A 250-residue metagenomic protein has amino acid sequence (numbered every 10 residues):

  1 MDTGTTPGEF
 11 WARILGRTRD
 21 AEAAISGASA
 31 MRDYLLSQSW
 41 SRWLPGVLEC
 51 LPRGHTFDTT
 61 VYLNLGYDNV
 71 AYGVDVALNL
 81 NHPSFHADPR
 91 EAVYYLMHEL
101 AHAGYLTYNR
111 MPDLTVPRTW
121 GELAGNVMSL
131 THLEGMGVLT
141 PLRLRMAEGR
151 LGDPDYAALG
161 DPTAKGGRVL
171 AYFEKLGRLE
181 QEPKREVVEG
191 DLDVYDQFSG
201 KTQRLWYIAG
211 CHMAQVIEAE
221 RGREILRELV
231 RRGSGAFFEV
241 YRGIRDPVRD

Functional and structural regions predicted by a protein language model:
M1-R19, D246, D250: N-terminal mature-domain "stem" immediately C-terminal to a signal peptide or N-terminal signal-anchor/transmembrane
D20-D75, R90: Auxiliary, metal-adjacent structural segments of Zn-dependent hydrolase domains
V47, G54-L63, G149-Y156, I225-R232: Surface-exposed patches in mature extracellular/periplasmic domains of secreted proteins
L65-N81, L106-G121: Short, flexible helix-coil linker/hinge segments at the edges of structured domains or between repeats
L80-L96: Short pre-active-site segment immediately N-terminal to the catalytic Zn-binding motif
Y95-T107, G135: Catalytic glutamate of the conserved HExxH
Y108-R178, R245-R249: Post-HExxH zinc-binding segment in Zn-dependent metallohydrolases
D155-D250: Pan-zinc metallopeptidase signature
